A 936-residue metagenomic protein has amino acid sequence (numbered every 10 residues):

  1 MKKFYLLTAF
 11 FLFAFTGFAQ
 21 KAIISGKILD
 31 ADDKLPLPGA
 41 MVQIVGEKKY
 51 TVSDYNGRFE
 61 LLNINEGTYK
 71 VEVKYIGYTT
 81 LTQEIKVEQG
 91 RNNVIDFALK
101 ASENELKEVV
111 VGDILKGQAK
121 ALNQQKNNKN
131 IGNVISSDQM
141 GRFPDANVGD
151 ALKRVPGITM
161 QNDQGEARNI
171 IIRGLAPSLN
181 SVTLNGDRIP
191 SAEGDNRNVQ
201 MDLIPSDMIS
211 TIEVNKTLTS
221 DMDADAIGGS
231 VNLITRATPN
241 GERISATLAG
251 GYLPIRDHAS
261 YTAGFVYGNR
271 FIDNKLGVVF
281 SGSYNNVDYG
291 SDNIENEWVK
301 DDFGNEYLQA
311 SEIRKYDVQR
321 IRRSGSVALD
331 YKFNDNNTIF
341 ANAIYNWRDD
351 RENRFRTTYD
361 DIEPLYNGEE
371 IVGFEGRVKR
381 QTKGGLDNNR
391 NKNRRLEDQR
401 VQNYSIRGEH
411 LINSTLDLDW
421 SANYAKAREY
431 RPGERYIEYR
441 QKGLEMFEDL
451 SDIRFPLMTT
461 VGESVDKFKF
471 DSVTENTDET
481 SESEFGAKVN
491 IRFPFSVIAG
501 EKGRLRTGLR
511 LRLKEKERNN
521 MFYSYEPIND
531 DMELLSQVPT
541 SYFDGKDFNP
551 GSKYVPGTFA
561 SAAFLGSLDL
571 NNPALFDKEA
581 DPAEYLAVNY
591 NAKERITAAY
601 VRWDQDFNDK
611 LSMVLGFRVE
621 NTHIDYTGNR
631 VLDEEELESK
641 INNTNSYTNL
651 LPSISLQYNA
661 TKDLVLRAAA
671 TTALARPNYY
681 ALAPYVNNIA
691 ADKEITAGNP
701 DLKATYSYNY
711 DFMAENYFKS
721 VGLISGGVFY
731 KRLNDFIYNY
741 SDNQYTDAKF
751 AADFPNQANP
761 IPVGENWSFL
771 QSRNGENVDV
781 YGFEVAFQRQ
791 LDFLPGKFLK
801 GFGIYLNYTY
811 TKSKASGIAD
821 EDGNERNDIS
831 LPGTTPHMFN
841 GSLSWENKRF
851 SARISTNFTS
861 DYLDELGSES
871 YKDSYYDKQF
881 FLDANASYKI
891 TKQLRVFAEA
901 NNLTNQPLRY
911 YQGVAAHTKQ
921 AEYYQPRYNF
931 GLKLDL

Functional and structural regions predicted by a protein language model:
I23, D257-E363, N389, Q399-R407 (+2 more regions): Transmembrane beta-barrel wall of Gram-negative outer-membrane proteins
L29, D33, M41-V45, K74-Y78 (+3 more regions): Short, acidic, small-residue-rich periplasmic hinge/interaction motif at the N-terminus of Gram-negative outer-membrane
L62, R188-K216: Short acidic/polar hinge/loop motifs at secondary-structure boundaries that mediate gating or recognition
N93-F97, V148-A151, R168-I171, T183 (+4 more regions): N-terminal periplasmic accessory domains that precede and gate Gram-negative outer-membrane beta-barrel machines
G149-R188: Extracytoplasmic beta-strand/coil segments of soluble accessory domains associated with Gram-negative outer-membrane
G385-N403, E584, V588-T597, N645 (+5 more regions): Outer-membrane beta-barrel signature, preferentially recognizing the C-terminal barrel domain of Gram-negative
Y730-R732, F750-Y862, T904: Gram-negative outer-membrane beta-barrel transporters
N734, F802, F858-L866, A884-L936: C-terminal beta-signal and adjacent terminal beta-strands/loops of Gram-negative outer-membrane beta-barrel proteins
